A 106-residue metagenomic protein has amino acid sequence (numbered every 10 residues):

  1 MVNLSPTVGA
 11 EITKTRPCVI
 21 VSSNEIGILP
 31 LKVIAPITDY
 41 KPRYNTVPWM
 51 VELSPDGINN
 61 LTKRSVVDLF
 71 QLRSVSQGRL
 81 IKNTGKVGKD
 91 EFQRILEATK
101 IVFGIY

Functional and structural regions predicted by a protein language model:
M1, V33, D68: Short, conserved beta-strand segments within well-ordered enzyme catalytic domains that often line or immediately flank
M1-A10: GIY-YIG nuclease catalytic motif and its immediate N-terminal context
N3, N24, N45, N59-N60 (+1 more regions): Detector for Asparagine
S5-P6, Y40, V66-V67: Short, flexible segments with low predicted structural confidence
P6, T15, I95-L96: Hydrophobic alpha-helical segments
A10-T15, I20-P55: Compact nucleic-acid interaction/catalytic patches
D56-Y106: C-terminal terminal-subdomain/extension
